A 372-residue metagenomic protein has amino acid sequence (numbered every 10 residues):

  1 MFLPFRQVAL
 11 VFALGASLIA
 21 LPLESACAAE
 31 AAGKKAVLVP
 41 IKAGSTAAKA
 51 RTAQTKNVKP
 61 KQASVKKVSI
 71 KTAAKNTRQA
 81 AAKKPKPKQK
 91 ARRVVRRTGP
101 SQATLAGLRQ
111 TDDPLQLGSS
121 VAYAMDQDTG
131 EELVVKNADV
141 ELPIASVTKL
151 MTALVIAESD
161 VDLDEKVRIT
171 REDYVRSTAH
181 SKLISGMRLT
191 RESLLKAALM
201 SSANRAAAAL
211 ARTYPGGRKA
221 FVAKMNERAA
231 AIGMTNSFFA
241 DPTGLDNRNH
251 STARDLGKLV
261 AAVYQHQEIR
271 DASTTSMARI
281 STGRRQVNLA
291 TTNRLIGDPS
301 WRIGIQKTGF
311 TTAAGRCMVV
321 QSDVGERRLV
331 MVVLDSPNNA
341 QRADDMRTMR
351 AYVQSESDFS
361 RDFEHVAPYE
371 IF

Functional and structural regions predicted by a protein language model:
M1-F12: Bacterial N-terminal signal peptides that target proteins for export
L3, L21-L23: Leucine-biased recognition of intrinsically disordered, low-complexity hydrophobic segments
V11-L21: Bacterial N-terminal signal peptides
E24-N76: N-terminal propeptides/low-complexity segments immediately following signal peptides in secreted or periplasmic proteins
A28-A29, I184-G186, A290, M349: Short, hinge-like loop/turn segments at secondary-structure boundaries
V58, S69, A73, T77-A81 (+2 more regions): Histidine-centered metal-binding segments
K83-K84, Q89, R93-R254, K258-Q267 (+1 more regions): Active-site-adjacent loops and short helices of periplasmic peptidoglycan-processing enzymes
T235-F238, R248-F372: Domain-terminus/edge residues, biased toward the C-terminal soluble/receptor-binding domains of extracytoplasmic
